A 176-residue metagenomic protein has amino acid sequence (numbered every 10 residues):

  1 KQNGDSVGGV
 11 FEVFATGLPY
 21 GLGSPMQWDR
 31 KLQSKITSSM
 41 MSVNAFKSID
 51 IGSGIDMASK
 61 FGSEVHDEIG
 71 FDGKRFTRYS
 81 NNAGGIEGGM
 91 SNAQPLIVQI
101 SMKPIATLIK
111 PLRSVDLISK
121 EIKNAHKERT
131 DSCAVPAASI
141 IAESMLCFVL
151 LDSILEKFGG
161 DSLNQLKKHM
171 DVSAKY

Functional and structural regions predicted by a protein language model:
Q2-E121: Glycine-rich anion/phosphate-binding loop at the beta-strand->alpha-helix junction
I105-Y176: Internal helix-turn-beta structural module
